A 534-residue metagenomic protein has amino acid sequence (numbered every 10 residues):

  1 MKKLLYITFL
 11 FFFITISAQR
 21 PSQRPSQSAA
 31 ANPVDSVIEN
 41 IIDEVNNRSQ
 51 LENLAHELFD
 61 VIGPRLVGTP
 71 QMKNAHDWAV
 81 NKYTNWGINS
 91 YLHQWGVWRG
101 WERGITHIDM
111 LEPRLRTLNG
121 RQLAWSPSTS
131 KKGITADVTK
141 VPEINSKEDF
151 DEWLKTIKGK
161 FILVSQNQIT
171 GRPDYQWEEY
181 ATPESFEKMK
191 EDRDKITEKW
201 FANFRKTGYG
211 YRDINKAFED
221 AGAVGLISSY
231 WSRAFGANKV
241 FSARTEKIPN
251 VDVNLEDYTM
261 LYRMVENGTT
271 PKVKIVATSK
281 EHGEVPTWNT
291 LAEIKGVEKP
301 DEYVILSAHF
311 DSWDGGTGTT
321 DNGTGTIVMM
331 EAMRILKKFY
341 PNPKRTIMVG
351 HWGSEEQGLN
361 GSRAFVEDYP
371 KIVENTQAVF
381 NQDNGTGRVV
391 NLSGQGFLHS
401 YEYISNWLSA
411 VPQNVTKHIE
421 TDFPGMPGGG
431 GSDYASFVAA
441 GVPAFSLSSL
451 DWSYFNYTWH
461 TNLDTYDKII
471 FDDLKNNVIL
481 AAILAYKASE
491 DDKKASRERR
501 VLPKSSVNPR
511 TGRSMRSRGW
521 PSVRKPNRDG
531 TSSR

Functional and structural regions predicted by a protein language model:
M1-S26: Bacterial Sec-dependent N-terminal signal peptides
Q23-S28, V34, H56, D60-D194: Noncatalytic luminal/extracellular "stalk/propeptide" segments of secretory-pathway proteins
A29, P33-T69, I105, R233-A243 (+3 more regions): N-terminal capping segment at the start of a domain
V37, S126-D151, V240-T319, E331-K344: Soluble metallo-hydrolase cores and metallopeptidase-like ectodomains found primarily in the secretory/periplasmic
I38-N46, D60-P70, H107, A136-I144 (+10 more regions): Second-shell loop/turn segments in exported
N53, I335-N360, V379-Q382: Short helix-loop-beta-strand segments that form the rim/entrance of peptidase-like active sites
L115-T117, K131, A136, K155 (+6 more regions): Metal-dependent peptidase/peptidase-like ectodomains
P249-V253, R263, R334, Y454-S514 (+1 more regions): His/Asp/Glu-rich mid-to-C-terminal helical/loop segments that flank catalytic regions of hydrolases
